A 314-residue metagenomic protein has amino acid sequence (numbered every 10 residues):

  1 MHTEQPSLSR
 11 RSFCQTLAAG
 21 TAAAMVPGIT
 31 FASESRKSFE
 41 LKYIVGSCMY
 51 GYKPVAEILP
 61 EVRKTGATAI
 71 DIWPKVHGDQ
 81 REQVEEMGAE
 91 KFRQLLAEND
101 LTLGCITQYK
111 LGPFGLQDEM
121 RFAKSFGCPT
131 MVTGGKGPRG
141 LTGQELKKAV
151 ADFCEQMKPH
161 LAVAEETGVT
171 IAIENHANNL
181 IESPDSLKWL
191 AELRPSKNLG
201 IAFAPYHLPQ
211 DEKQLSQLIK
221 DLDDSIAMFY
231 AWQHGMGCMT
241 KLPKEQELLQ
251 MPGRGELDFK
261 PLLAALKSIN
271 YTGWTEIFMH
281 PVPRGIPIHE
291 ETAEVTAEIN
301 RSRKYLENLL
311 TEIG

Functional and structural regions predicted by a protein language model:
M1-L8: N-terminal secretory signal peptides
L17-M25, K37, L59, R63 (+6 more regions): Active-site acidic/histidine proton-transfer and metal-coordination neighborhood in alpha/beta enzyme cores
G28-K53, P60-E61: C-terminal segment of N-terminal export signals and the immediately downstream linker at the start of the mature
L41-S47, I70-I72, L103-T107, M131-T133 (+4 more regions): Hydrophobic faces of well-ordered beta-strands that scaffold small-molecule active sites in alpha/beta enzyme cores
G46-Y50, W73-K75, Q108-L111, K136-G137 (+4 more regions): Active-site beta-loop-alpha junctions enriched in small/polar residues
V62, I70, L96, A123 (+5 more regions): Conserved, mostly hydrophobic/aromatic
I72-K91, L141: Glycine-rich, proline-tolerant flexible connector loops at the mouths of alpha/beta enzymes
A162-E256, K260-L263: Acidic/histidine-rich catalytic cores of soluble enzymes
